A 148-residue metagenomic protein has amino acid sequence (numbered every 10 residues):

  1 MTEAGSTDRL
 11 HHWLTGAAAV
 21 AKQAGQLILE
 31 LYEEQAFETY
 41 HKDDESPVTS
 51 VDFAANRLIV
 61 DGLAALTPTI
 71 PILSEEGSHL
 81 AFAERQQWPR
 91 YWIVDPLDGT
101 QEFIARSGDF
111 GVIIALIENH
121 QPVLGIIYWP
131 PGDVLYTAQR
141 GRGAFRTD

Functional and structural regions predicted by a protein language model:
M1-L97: N-terminal subdomain of lithium-sensitive/metallo-dependent phosphomonoesterases centered on the IMPase/IPPase/PAP
R85-F145: DPxDG-like acidic metal-binding loop motif
D148: Anionic-ligand binding region
